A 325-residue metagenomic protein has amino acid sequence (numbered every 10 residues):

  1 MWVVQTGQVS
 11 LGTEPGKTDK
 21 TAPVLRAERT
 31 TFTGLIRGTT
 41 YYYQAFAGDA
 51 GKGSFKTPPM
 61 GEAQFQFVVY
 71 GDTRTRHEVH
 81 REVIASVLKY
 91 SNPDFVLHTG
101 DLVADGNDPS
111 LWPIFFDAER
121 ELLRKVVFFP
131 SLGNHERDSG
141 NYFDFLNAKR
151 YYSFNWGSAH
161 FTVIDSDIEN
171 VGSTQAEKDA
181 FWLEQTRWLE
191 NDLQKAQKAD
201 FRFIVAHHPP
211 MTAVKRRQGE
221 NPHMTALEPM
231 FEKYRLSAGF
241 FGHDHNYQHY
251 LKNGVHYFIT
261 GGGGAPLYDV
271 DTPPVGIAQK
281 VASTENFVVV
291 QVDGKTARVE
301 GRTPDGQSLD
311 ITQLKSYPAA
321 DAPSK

Functional and structural regions predicted by a protein language model:
M1-V69, R74, A85, K89-S91 (+2 more regions): Acidic, histidine-bearing metal-coordination/catalytic regions of metal-dependent phosphoesterases
A22-F32, T40-S54, P109-K198, R216-A238 (+1 more regions): Extended active-site neighborhood of metal-dependent phosphoesterases/phosphodiesterases
Q64-R74, S158-I168, F203-H207, V255-G262 (+1 more regions): Active-site-proximal beta-strand elements of phosphoester/diester hydrolases
F65-S131, H135-R137: Conserved, compact domain cores that house catalytic/ligand-binding motifs in diverse enzymes and effector modules
T73, F203-M211, S237-Y247: Histidine-centered catalytic micro-motifs
P93, K125, A199-F201, T296: A general structural motif
V103, A196-V214: Short acidic, glycine-rich surface-loop motifs adjacent to enzyme active sites
